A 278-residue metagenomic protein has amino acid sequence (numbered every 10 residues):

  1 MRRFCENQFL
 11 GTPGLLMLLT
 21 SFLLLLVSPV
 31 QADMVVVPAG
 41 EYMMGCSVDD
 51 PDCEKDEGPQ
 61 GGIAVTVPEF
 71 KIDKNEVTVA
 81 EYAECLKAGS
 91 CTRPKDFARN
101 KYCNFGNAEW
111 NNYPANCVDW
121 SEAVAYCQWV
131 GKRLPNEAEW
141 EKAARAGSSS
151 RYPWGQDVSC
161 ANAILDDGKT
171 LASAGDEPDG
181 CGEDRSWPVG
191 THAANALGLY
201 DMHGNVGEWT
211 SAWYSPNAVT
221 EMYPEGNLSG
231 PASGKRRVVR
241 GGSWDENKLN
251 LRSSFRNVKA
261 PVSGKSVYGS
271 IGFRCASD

Functional and structural regions predicted by a protein language model:
M1-G11: N-terminal secretory signal peptides that target proteins for export/translocation
N7-F9, A32, S263: Intrinsic disorder/low-complexity segments enriched in polar/small residues
P13-L25: Bacterial N-terminal signal peptides
L25-A32: Bacterial Sec-dependent signal peptides at the C-terminal "C-region" and cleavage site
A32-R99, V118-S121, A143, G204 (+1 more regions): A short glycine-rich, aromatic-capped structural motif
V36-V37, M43, S47-D49, A98-P261 (+1 more regions): Functional-site microenvironments in short loops/helix caps that host divalent-cation chemistry
V267-D278: Short, structured beta-strand segments at or near domain termini in extracellular proteins/domains
